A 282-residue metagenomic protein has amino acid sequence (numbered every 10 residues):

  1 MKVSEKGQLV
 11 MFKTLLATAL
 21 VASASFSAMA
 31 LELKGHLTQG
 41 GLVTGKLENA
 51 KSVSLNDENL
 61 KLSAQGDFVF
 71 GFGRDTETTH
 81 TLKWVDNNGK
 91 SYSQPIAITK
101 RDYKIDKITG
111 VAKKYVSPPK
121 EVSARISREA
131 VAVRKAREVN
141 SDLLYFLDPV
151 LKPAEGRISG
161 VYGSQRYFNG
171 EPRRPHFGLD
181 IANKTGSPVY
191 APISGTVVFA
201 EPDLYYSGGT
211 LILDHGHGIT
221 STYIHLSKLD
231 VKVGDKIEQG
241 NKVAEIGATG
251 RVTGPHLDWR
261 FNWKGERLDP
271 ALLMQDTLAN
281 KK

Functional and structural regions predicted by a protein language model:
S4-L16: Bacterial N-terminal signal peptides that target proteins for export
A22-A28: N-terminal signal peptide c-region/cleavage motif recognized by signal peptidases
M29-D102: Cationic-aromatic interfacial patches
T38-G40, E48, Q65, E77-T79 (+6 more regions): Extracytoplasmic
P95-S207: Surface-exposed, glycine-biased beta-strand/turn segments
P188-F199, V231-I246: Short, well-structured beta-strand-loop connectors
P192-S227, P255-F261: Zn2+-dependent peptidoglycan hydrolase active-site motif and core
D235-T253, W259-K282: Extended, charge-rich intrinsically disordered regulatory tails
